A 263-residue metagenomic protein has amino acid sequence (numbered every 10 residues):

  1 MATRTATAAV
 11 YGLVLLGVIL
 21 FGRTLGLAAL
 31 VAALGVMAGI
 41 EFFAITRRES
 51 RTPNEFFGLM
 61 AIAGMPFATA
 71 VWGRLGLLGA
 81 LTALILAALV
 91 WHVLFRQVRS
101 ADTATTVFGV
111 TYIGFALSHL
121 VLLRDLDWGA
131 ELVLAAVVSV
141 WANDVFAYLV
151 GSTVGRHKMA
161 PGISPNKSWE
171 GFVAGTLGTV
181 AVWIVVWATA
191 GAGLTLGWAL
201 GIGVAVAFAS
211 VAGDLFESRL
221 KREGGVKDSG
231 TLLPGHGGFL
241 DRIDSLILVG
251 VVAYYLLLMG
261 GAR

Functional and structural regions predicted by a protein language model:
M1-F208: Membrane-embedded alpha-helical bundles of polytopic integral membrane proteins
G12, T179-V180, R242-S245, V249 (+1 more regions): Hydrophobic transmembrane alpha-helices of multi-pass small-molecule transporters
N143-F146, V173, L240-G250: Membrane-embedded alpha-helical segments of transport systems, primarily multispan ion/solute transporters
A147-Y148, S152, S218-V226: Juxtamembrane interface at the ends
R222-L246: Interfacial loop-to-transmembrane junctions
Y255-R263: Juxtamembrane boundary at the C-terminal end of a transmembrane helix
